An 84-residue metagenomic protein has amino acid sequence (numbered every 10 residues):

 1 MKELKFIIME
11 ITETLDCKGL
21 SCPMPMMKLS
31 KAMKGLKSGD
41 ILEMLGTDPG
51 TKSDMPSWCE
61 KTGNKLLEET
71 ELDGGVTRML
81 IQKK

Functional and structural regions predicted by a protein language model:
M1-I8: N-terminal amphipathic/basic-hydrophobic helices that include classical n-h-c signal peptides and signal-anchor
F6, C22, M44, E68-E69 (+1 more regions): Generic detector of low-complexity/intrinsically disordered segments and short hydrophobic N-terminal stretches
M9-G35: N-terminal first-folded block
T12-T14, G39-E43, V76-R78: Intrinsic-disorder/low-complexity, polar/charged segments enriched in Ser/Thr/Lys/Arg/Asp/Glu/Gln
C17, G46, I81-K83: Hydrophobic residues in beta-strands and at strand termini
C17-L20, M24, G50-S53, V76: Residues at secondary-structure transition points
K28-N64: Amphipathic, hydrophobic secondary-structure cores in small proteins
P56-K84: C-terminal structural segments of small proteins and small subunits
